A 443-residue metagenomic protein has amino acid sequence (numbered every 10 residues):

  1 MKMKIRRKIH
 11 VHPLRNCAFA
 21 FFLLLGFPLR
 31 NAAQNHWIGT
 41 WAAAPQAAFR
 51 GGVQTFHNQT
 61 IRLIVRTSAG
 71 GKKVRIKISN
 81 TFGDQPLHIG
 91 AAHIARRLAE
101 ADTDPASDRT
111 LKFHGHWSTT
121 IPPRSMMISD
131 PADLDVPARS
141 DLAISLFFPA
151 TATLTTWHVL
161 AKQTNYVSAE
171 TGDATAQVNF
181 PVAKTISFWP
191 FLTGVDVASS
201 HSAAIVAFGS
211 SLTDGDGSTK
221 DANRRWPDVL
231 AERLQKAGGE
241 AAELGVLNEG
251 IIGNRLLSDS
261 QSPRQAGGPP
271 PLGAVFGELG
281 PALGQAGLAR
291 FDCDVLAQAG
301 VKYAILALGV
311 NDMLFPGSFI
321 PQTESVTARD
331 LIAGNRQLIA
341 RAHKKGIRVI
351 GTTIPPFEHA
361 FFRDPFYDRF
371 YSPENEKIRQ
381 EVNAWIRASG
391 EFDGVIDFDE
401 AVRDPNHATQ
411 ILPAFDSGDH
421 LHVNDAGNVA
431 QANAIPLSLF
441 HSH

Functional and structural regions predicted by a protein language model:
M1-L23: Short, low-complexity, charge-dense intrinsically disordered segments
F22-R30: Hydrophobic h-region of N-terminal signal peptides that target proteins for export in Gram-negative bacteria
L29-F208, T213-A222, G238-A241, H441-H443: N-terminal secretory targeting modules
R75, A204-G209, T213, E243-G250 (+5 more regions): Structural recognition of the beta-strand scaffold that forms the well-ordered cores of secreted hydrolase catalytic
D214, S218, S258-R329: Oxyanion-hole/transition-state-stabilizing segment in secreted/luminal serine hydrolases and related acyltransferases
G239-P263: Short connector loops at secondary-structure junctions
N254-R255, Q261-A274, L288, L314-P316 (+1 more regions): Catalytic His-Asp segment of secreted/periplasmic serine-dependent ester chemistry enzymes
N335-H343: Surface-exposed amphipathic alpha-helices with a cationic face
